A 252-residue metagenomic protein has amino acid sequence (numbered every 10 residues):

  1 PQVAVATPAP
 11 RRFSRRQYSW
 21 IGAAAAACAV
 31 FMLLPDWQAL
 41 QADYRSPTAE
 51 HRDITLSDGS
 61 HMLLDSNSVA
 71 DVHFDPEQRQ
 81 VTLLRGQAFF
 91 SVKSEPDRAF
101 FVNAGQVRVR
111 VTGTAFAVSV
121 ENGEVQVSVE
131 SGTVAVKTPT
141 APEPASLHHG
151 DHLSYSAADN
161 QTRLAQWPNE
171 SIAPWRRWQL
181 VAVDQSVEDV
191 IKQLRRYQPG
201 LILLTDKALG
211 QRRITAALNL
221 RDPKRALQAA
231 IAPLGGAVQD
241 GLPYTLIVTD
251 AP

Functional and structural regions predicted by a protein language model:
A4-A23, A29-P252: A residue-level detector for the "anchor" residue at the start of short, highly conserved motifs
